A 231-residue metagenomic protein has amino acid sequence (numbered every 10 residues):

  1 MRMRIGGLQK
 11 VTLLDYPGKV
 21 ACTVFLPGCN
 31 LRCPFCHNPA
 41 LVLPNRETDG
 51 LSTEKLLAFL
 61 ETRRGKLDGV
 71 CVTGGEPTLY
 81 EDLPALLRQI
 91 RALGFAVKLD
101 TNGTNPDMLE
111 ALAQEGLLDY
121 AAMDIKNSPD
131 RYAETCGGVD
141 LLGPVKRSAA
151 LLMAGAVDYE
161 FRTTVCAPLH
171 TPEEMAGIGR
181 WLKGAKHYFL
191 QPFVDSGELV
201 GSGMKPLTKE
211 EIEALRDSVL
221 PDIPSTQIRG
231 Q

Functional and structural regions predicted by a protein language model:
M1-K19: Short, charged low-complexity linear segments at domain edges
L8, Q191-F193, I228-Q231: Conserved beta-strand termini and adjacent loop/short-helix elements that scaffold enzyme active sites in alpha/beta
Y16-L51: Canonical Radical SAM [4Fe-4S] cluster-binding loop centered on the CxxxCxxC motif and its immediate flanking residues
F25, T73-G75: A secondary-structure boundary/capping signal
P39-V70: Conserved alpha-helical substructure of the radical SAM core
L57-G69, T78-K209: Conserved AdoMet/S-adenosylmethionine-binding subsite of the radical SAM
E213-Q231: A C-terminal junction/extension of Radical SAM enzymes
